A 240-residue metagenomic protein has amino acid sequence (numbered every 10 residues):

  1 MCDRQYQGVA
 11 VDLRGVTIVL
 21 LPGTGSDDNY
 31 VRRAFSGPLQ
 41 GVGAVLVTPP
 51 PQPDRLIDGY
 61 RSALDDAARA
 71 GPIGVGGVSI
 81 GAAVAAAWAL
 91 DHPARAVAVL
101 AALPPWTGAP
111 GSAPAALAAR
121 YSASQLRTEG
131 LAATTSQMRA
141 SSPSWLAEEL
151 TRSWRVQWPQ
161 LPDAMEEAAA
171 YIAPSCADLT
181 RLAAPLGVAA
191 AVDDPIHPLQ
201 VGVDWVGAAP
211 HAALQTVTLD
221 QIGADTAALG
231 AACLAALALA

Functional and structural regions predicted by a protein language model:
C2, E148-A177: Hydrophobic, aromatic-rich cap/lid helix
C2-R55: Conserved HGGG/HGGXW glycine-rich cap/lid loop of the alpha/beta-hydrolase fold
L56-I73: Conserved acidic catalytic loop of the alpha/beta-hydrolase fold
G77-A85: Gly/Ala-rich beta-loop-alpha elbow adjacent to hydrolase catalytic centers
L103-R152: Helix-rich cap/lid subdomain of alpha/beta-hydrolase
L182, V188-A190: Short beta-strand/loop motif that positions the catalytic acidic residue of the alpha/beta-hydrolase fold
P195-V201: Conserved alpha/beta-hydrolase "acid-adjacent" motif
H211-A240: Catalytic active-site module of serine/aspartate enzymes centered on a nucleophile-bearing elbow/loop
